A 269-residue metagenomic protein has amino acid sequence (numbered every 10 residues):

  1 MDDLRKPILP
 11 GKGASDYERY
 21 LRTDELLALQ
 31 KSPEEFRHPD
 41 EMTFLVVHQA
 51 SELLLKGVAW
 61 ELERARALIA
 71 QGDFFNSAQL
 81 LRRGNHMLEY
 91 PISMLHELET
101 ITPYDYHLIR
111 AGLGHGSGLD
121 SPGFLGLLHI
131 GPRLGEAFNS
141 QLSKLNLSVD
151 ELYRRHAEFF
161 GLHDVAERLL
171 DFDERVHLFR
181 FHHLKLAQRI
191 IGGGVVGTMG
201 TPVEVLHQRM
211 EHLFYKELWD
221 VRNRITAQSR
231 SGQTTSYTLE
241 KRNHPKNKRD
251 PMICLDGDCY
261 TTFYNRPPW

Functional and structural regions predicted by a protein language model:
M1-W269: Surface-exposed peri-terminal alpha-helical interaction modules
